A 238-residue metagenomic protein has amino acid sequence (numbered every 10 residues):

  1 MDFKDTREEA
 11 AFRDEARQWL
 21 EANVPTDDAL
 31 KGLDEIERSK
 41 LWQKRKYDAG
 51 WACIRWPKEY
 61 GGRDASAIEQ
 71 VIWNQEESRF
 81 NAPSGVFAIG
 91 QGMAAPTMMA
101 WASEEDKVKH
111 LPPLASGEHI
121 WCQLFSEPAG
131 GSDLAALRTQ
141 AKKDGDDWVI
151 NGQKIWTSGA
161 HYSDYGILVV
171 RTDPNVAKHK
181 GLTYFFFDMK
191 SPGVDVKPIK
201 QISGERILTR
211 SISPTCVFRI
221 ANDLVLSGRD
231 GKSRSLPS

Functional and structural regions predicted by a protein language model:
M1-A11: Intrinsic disorder at enzyme termini
F3, V194-S238: Glycine-rich beta->alpha junctions and the first turn(s) of the following alpha-helix
E9, L20, G50, P57 (+7 more regions): Buried hydrophobic positions in well-ordered alpha/beta secondary-structure cores of metabolic enzymes
D48-E118, S158-Y165: Internal helix-loop-helix
G50, W73-S78, V170, F186-P192 (+1 more regions): Short Ser/Thr-interspersed hydrophobic loop/turn segments at strand-loop and sheet-helix junctions that line or gate
G117-F125: A short, Trp-centered hydrophobic/proline-enriched beta-strand micro-motif
G130-G131, I155-H161, I202-S203: Glycine-rich phosphate/pyrophosphate-binding beta-alpha loops
R138, D146, N151-D195: A short core secondary-structure module
